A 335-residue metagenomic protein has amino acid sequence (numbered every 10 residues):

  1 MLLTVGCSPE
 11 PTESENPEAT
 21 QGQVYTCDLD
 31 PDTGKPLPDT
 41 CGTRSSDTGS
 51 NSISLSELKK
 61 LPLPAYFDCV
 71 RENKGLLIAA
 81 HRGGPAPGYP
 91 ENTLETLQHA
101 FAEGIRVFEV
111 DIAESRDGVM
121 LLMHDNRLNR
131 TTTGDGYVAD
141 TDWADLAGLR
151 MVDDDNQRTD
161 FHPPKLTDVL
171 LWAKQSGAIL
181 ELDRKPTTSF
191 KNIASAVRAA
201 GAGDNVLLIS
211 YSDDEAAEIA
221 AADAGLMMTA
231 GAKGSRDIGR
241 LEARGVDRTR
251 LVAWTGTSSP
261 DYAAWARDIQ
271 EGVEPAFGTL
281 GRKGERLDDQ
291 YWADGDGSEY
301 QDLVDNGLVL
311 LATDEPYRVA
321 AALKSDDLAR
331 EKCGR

Functional and structural regions predicted by a protein language model:
C7-R335: Phosphate-group recognition and catalysis centered on beta-loop-alpha active-site segments
